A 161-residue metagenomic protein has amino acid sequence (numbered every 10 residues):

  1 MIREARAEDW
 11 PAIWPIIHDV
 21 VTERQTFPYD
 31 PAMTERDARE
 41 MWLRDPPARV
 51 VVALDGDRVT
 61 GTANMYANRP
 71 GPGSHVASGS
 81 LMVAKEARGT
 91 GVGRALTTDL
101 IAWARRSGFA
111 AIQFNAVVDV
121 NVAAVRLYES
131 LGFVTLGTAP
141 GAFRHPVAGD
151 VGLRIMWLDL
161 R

Functional and structural regions predicted by a protein language model:
E4-E8, T26-E86, T97-D99, W103 (+1 more regions): Acetyl-CoA-dependent GNAT
D9, A87, G91, G108 (+2 more regions): Conserved functional loop/turn residues at catalytic and ligand-binding sites
A12, S78, A123, S130: Amphipathic alpha-helical recognition patches that constitute DNA-binding helices
I13, I17, A38: Hydrophobic pocket/interface hotspot
G73, Q113-V117, E129, V134-V151: Conserved catalytic-core motifs of GNAT/GCN5-like acyltransferases
E86, V118-V120: Histidine/lysine/aspartate-rich catalytic loop segments that bind and position anionic ligands
G89-R106, V125-S130: Conserved acetyl-CoA-binding loop-helix of GNAT-fold acetyltransferases
